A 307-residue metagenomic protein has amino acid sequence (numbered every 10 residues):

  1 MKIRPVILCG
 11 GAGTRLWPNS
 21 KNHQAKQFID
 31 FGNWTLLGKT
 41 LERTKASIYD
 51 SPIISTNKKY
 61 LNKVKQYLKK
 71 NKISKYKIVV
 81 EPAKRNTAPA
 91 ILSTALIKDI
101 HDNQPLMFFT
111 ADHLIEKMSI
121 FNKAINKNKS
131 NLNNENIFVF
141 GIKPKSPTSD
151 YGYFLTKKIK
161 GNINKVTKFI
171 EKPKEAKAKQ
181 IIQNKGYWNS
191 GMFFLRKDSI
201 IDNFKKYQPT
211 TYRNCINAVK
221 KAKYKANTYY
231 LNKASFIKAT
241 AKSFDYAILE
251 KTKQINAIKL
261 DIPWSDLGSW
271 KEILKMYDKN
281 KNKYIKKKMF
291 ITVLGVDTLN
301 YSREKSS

Functional and structural regions predicted by a protein language model:
M1-I3, Y49-D50, S74-K75, D102-Q104 (+6 more regions): Short coil/turn connectors at secondary-structure junctions
M1-I7, R15-P18, N22, W34-F108 (+1 more regions): Conserved N-terminal catalytic core of the sugar/cofactor nucleotidyltransferase
M1-K2, L195-S307: Left-handed beta-helix
H23-F28: Short alpha-helical oligomerization interface
I53, L106, M192-F193, S265: A residue-level structural signature of the nucleotidyltransferase/glycosyltransferase Rossmann-like core
K69, I73-K160, F194, I201-Y207: Conserved beta-loop-beta/alpha segment of the NTase-like Rossmann-fold superfamily that binds/positions NTPs
T156-Y187, K225: A short, charged helix-loop
I182-L195, Y229-Y230: A conserved mid-domain beta-alpha-beta active-site/ligand-binding segment of alpha/beta enzyme cores
